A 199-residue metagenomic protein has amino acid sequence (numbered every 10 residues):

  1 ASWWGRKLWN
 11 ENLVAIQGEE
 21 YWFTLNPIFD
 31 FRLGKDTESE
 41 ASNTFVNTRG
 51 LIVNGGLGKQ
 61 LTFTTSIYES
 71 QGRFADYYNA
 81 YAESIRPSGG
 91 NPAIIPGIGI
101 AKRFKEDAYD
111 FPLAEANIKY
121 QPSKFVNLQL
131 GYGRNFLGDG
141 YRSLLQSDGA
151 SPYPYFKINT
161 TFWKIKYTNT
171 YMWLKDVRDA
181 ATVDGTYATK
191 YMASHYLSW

Functional and structural regions predicted by a protein language model:
A1-W199: Outer-membrane beta-barrel channel domains
